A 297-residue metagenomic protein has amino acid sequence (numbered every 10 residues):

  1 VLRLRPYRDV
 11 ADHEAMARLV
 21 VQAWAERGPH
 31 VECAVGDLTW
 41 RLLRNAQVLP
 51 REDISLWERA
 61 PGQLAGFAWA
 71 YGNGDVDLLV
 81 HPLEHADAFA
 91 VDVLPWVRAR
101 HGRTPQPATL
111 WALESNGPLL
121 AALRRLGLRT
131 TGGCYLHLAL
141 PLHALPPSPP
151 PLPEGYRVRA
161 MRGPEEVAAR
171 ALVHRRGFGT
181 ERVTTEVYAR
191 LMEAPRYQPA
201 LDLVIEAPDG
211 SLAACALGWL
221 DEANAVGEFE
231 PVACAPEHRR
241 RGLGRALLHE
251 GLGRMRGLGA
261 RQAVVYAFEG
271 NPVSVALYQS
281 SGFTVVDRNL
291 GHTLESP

Functional and structural regions predicted by a protein language model:
V1-W40, S148-V183, S211: Short amphipathic alpha-helix that is part of the acyltransferase structural core
R8-H13, V21-R103, P208, A213-V226 (+1 more regions): Conserved donor-binding loop and adjoining core beta-sheet/short helix segment in diverse acyl/aminoacyl transferases
A70-E154, L290-L294: Acyl-donor-binding surface of acyltransferase catalytic domains
A86-A99, P231-P236, R240-G257, V275-S280: Conserved acetyl-CoA-binding loop-helix of GNAT-fold acetyltransferases
A108-W111, F229, A263-A267: Conserved hydrophobic beta-strand within the GNAT/NAT acetyltransferase core sheet that lines the active-site cleft
A122-L123, Y278, F283: Conserved active-site tyrosine of GNAT-family acetyltransferases
L136-M161, R261-P272, S281-P297: C-terminal "cap" of GNAT-fold acetyltransferases
G177-A223, V232, P236: Phosphate-binding active sites in nucleotide-utilizing proteins
